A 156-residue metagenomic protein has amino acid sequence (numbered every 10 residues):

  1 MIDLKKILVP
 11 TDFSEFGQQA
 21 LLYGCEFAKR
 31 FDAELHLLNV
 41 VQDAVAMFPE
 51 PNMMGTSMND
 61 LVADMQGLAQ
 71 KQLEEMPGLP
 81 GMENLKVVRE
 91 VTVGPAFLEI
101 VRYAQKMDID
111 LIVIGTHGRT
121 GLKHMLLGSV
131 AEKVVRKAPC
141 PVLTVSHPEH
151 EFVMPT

Functional and structural regions predicted by a protein language model:
M1-I2, Y23, R30, G78-I112 (+1 more regions): Structural beta-alpha unit
I2-G55, H150: Small/aliphatic-rich secondary-structure junction motif
A20, M47-E50, V101-R102, M125-L126 (+1 more regions): Short, well-ordered secondary-structure micro-motifs
L38, V88-T92, L143: General small-molecule cofactor/ligand-binding pocket signal
T56-K71: A short acidic, glycine-rich active-site loop that binds or catalyzes chemistry on phosphate/adenosine moieties
L68, V91-P95, H117: Short beta->alpha linker loops
R102-V153: Gly/Ser-rich helix-loop-strand patches that form or flank binding pockets for ribonucleotide-derived cofactors
